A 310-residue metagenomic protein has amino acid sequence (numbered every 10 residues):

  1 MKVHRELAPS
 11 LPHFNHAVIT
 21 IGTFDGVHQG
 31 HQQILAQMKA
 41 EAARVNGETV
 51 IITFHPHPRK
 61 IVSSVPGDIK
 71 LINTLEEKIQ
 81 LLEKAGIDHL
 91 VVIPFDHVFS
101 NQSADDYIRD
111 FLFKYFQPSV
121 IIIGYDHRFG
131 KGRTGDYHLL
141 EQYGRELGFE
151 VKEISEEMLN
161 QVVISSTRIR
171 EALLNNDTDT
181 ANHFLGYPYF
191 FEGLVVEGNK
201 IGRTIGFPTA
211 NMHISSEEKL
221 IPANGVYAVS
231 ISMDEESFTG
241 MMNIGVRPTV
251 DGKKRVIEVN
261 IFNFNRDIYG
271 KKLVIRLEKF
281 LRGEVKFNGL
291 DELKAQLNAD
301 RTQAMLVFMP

Functional and structural regions predicted by a protein language model:
P9-H13, V98-S100, M158-V162: A short acidic, often aromatic-flanked loop/helix-cap motif at beta-alpha or helix-coil junctions that lines enzyme
P9-I69, T74: N-terminal catalytic cores of NTP/NDP-binding nucleotidyl/phosphoryl-transfer enzymes
H28, L82, I121, A181 (+2 more regions): Residue-level signal for inorganic ion chemistry
K60-Y125, F129-L147: N-terminal Rossmann-like or analogous alpha/beta NTP/dinucleotide-binding catalytic cores that position adenine
G144-M241: Glycine-rich, Lys/Arg-enriched anion-binding loops that position phosphate/diphosphate groups for phosphoryl
G198-P310: Phosphate/ribose-recognition catalytic cores of enzymes acting on nucleotide-derived substrates
